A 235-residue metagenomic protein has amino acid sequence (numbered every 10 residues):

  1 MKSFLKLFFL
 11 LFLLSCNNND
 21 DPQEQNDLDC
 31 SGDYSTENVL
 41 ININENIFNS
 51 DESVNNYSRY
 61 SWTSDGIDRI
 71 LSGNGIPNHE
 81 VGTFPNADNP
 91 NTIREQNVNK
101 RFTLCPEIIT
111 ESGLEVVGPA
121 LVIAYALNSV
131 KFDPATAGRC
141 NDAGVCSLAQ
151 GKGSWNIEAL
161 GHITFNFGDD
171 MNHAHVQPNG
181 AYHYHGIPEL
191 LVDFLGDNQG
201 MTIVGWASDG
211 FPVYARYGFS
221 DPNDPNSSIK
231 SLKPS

Functional and structural regions predicted by a protein language model:
K2-L10: Sec-dependent signal peptide recognition, specifically the positively charged N-region followed immediately by
L13-S15: C-terminal motif of bacterial Sec signal peptides marking the signal peptidase cleavage site
N17-N19: Bacterial signal peptide processing site
D21-I163: Solvent-exposed N-terminal domain segments of exported/luminal and surface proteins
K100-F102, Y125, N172, Y184 (+1 more regions): Generic structural hydrophobic/aromatic packing signal, biased to beta-strands
V116-V117, T164, V176, N198: Short, glycine/acidic-rich beta->alpha junctions
F167-A174: Short, recurring structural edge motifs at helix starts
A174-S235: Domain-length functional cores that host ligand/cofactor binding and catalytic or interaction surfaces in mature
